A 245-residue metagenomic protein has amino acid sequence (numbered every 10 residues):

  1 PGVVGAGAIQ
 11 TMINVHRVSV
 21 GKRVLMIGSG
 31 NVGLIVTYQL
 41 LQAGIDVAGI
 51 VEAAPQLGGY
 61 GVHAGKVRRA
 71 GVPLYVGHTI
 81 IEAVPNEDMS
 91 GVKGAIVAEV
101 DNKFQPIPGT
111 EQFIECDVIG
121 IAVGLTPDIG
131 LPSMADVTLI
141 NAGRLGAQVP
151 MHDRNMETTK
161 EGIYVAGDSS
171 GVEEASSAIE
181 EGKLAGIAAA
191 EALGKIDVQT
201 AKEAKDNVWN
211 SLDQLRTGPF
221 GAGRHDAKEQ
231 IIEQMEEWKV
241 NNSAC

Functional and structural regions predicted by a protein language model:
P1-C245: Residues forming the flavin
